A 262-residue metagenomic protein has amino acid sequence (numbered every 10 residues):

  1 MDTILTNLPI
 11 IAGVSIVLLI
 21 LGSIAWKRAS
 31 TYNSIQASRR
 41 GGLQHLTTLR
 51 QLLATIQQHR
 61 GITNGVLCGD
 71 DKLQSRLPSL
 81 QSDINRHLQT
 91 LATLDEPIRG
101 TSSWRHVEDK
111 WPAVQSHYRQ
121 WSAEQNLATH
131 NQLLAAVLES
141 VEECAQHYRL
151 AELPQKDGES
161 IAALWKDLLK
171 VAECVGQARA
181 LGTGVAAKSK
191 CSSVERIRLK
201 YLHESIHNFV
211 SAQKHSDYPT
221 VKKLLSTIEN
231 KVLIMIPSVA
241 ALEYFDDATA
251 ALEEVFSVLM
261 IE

Functional and structural regions predicted by a protein language model:
D2-E262: Hydrophobic alpha-helical segments
